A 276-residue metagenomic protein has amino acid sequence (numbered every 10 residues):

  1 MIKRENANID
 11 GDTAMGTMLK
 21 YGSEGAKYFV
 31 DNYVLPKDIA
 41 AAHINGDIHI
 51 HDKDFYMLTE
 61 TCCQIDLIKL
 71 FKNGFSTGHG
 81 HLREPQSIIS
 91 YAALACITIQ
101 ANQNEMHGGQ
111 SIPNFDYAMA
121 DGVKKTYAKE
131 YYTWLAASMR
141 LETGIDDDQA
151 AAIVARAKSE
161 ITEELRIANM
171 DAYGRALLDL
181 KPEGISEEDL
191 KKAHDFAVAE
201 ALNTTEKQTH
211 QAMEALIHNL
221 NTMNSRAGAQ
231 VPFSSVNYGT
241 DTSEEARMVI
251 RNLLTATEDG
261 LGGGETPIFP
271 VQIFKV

Functional and structural regions predicted by a protein language model:
I2-V276: Conserved catalytic cores of very large enzyme subunits
